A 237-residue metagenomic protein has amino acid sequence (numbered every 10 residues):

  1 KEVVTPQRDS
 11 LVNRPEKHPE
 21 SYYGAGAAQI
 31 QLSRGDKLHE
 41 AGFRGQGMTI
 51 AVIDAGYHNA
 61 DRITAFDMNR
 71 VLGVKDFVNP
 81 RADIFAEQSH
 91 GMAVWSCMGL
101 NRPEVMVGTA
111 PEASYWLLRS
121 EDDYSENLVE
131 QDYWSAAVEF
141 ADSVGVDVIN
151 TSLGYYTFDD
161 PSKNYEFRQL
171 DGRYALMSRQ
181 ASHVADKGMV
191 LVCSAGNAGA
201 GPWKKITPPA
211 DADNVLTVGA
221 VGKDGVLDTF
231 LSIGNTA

Functional and structural regions predicted by a protein language model:
K1-Q29, D36-H39, D213: Autoinhibitory propeptides
D36-K75, P80-E130, V144-D147, D160 (+4 more regions): Subtilisin-like serine protease catalytic core
D54, A181, G196: Active-site glycine-centered loops adjacent to acidic/histidine catalytic or metal-binding residues that shape
Y115, E139-D171, S194-A195: Short acidic, glycine-rich surface-loop motifs adjacent to enzyme active sites
Q131-W134, F158-D159, N164-E166, S178 (+2 more regions): Active-site-adjacent substrate-recognition loops and nearby beta-strands within hydrolase catalytic domains
G172-G188: Catalytic-core regions built around general acid/base machinery
